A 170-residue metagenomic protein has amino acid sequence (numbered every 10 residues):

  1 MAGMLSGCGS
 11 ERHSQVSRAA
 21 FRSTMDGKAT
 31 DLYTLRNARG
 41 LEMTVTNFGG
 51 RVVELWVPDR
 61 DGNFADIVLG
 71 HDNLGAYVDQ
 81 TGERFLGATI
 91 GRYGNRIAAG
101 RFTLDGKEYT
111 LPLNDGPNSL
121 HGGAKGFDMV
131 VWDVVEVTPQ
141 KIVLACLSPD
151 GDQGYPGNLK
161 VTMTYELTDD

Functional and structural regions predicted by a protein language model:
M1-M4: Bacterial N-terminal signal peptides
C8-D170: Surface-exposed acidic/polar loop and edge beta-strand patches at domain peripheries
